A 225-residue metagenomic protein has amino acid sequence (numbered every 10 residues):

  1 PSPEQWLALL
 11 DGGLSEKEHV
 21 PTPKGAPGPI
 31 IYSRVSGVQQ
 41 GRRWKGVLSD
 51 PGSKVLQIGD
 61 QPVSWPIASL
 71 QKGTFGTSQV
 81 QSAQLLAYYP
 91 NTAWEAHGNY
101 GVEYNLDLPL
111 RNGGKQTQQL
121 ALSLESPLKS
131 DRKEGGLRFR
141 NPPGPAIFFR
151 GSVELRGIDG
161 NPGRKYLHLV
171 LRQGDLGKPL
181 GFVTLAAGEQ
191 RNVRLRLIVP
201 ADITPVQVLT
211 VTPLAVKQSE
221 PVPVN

Functional and structural regions predicted by a protein language model:
P1-L48, P62: Long, charge-rich, low-complexity intrinsically disordered regions
P1-L7, S15-E16, S49-N225: Long compositionally biased, domain-poor regions of proteins
